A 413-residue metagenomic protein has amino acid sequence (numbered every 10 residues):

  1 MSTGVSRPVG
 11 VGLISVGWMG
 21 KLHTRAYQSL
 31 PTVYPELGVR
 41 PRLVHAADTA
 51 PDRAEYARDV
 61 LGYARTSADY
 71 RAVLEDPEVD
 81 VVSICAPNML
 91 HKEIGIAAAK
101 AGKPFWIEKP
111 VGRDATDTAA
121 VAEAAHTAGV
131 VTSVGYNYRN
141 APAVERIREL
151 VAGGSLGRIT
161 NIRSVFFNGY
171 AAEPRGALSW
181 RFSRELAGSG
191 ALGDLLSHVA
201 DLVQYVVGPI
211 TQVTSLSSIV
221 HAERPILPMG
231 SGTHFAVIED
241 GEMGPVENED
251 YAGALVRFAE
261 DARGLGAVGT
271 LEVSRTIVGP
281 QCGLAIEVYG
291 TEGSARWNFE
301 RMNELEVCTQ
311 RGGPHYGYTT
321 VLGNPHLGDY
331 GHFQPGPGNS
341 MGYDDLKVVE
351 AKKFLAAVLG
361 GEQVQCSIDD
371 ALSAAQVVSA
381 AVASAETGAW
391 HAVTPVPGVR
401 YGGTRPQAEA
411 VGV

Functional and structural regions predicted by a protein language model:
M1-L61: N-terminal Rossmann-like dinucleotide-binding module
R40-V44, A356-A374: Glycine- and charged-residue-rich phosphate/anionic-cofactor binding loop of Rossmann-like
Y63-Y70: Conserved SAM-binding strand-loop segment of SAM-dependent methyltransferases
V81, P87-N88, K92-R139, G154: Beta-strand-loop-alpha-helix segment that lines the small-molecule cofactor/substrate pocket of alpha/beta enzymes
N137, A222-R263, E287, T291-C366 (+1 more regions): C-terminal glycine/acidic-rich active-site capping loop/insertion
Y138-V246, L305, G388: Predominantly a Rossmann-like dinucleotide-binding segment in NAD(P)-dependent oxidoreductases
G157-N161, A383-V413: C-terminal capping/lid region of NAD(P)-dependent oxidoreductase domains
S197, E272-P280: Glycine-rich phosphate/pyrophosphate-binding beta-alpha loops
